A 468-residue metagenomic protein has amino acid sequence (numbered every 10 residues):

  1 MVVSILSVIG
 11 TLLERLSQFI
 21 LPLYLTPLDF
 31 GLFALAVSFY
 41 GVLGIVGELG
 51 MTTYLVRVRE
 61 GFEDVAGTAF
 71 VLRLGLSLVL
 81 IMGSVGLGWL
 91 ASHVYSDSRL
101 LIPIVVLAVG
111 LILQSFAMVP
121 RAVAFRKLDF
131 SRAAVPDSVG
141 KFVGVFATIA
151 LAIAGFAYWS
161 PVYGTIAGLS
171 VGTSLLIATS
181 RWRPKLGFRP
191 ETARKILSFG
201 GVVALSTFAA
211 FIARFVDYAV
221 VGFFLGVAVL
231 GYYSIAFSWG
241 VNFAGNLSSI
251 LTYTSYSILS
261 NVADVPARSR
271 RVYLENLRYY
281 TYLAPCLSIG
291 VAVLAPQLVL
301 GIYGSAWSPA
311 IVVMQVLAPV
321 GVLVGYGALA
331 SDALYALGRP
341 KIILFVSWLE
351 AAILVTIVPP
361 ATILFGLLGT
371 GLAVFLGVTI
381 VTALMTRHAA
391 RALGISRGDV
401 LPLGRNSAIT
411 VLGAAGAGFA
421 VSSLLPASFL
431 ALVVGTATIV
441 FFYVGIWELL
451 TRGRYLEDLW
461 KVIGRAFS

Functional and structural regions predicted by a protein language model:
M1-L49, S77-G88, G110, G140-I149 (+3 more regions): Signature of the first transmembrane helix
M1-T11, A36, I45-W89, I102-A108 (+5 more regions): Membrane-water interface segments that mark the loop-to-transmembrane alpha-helix transition
R15, V71-S96, I102, V106 (+7 more regions): Alpha-helical transmembrane segments of multi-pass membrane transport and lipid-handling proteins
V46-E63, F125-R126, A236, G240-A284 (+1 more regions): Helix-loop junctions and terminal segments of transmembrane helices in multi-pass membrane transport/translocation
Y54-E63, I112-P136, A154-W159, S180 (+2 more regions): Membrane-interface junctions at transmembrane-helix termini in multi-pass inner-membrane proteins
L101-A108, P136-R181, S198-G200, S206 (+4 more regions): Hydrophobic alpha-helical transmembrane segments
S131, S174-R214, A219, T254-R271 (+2 more regions): Interhelical loop/hinge segments that connect adjacent transmembrane helices in multipass membrane
I395, G404, G418-S468: Membrane-proximal transmembrane or re-entrant/amphipathic helices at the cytosolic face
